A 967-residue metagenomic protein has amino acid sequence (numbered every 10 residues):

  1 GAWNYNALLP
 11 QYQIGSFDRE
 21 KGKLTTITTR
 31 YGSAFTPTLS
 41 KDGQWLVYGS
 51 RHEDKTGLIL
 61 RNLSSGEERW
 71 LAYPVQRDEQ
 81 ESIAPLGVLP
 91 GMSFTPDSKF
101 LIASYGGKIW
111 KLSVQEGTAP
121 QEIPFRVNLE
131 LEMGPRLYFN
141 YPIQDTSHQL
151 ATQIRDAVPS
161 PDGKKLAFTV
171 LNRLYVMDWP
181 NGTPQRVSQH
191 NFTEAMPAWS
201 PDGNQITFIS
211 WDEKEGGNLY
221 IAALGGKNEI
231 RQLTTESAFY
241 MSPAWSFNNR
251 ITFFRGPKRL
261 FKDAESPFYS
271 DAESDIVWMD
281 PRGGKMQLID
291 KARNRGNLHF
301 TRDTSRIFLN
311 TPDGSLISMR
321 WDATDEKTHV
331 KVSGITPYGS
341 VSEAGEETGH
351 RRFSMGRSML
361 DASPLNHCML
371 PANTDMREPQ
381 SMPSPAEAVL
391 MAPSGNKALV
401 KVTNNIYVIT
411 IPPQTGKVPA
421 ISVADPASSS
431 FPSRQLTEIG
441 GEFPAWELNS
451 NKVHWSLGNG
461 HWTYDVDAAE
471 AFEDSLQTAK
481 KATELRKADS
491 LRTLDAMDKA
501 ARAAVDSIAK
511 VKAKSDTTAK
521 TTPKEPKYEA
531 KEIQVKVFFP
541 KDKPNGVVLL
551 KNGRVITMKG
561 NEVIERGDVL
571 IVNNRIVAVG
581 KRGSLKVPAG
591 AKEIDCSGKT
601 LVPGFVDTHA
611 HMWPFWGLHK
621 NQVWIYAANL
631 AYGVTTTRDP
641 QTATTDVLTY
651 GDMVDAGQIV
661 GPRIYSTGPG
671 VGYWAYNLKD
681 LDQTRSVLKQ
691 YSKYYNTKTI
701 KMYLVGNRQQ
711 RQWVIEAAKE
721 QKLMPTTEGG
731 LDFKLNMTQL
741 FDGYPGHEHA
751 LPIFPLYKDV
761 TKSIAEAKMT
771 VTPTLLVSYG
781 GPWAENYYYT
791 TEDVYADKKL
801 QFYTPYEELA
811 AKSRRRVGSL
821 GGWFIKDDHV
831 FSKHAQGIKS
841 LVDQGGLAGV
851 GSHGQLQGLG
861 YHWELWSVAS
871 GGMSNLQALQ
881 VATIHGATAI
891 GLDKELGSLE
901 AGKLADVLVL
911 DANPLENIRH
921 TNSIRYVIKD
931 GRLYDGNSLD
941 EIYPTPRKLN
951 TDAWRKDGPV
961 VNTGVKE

Functional and structural regions predicted by a protein language model:
G1-G15, L24-F35, Q44-E67, P74-L86 (+18 more regions): A flexible loop/linker signature enriched in serine peptidases of the S9 family
K41-D42, P96-D97, P161-D162, P201-D202 (+4 more regions): Residue-level detector of Asp-centered blade-edge/turn motifs that repeat once per structural unit in beta-propeller
V537-F539, V555-D568, K581-G583, L859 (+2 more regions): Acidic, glycine-enriched loop/beta-strand segments at the rims of small-molecule binding/catalytic pockets
N561-V602: Histidine-rich, glycine-flanked metal-binding segment
K599-Q658, Y676-D682, L735-P745: Metal-associated gating/positioning segment near the N- to mid-region
I625-T645, G661-G672, Y694-V705, I715 (+4 more regions): Divalent metal-dependent hydrolysis catalytic cores, especially in the metallo-beta-lactamase
W674, S686-G706, A750-G871, L876 (+4 more regions): Active-site neighborhoods of metal-dependent hydrolases
